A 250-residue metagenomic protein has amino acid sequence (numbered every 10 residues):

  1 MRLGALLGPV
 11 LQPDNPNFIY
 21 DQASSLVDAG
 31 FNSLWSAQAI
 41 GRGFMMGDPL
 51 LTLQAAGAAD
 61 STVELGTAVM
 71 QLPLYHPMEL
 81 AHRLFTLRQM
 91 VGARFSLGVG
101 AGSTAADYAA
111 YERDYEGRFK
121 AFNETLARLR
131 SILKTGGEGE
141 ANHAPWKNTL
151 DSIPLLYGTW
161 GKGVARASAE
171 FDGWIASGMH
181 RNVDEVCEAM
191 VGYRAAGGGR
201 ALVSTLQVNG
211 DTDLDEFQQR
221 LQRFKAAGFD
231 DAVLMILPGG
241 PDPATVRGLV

Functional and structural regions predicted by a protein language model:
M1-V250: Active-site-adjacent structural elements that line small-molecule/cofactor binding pockets in enzymes
